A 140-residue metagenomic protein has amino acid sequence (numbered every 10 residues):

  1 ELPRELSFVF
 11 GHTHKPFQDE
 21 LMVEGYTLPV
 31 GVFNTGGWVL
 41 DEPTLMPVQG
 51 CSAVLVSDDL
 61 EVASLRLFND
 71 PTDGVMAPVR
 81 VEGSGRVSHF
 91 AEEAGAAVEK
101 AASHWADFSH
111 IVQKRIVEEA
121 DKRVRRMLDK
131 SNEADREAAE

Functional and structural regions predicted by a protein language model:
E1-A139: Extended recognition/assembly regions associated with phosphoester-bond processing machinery
